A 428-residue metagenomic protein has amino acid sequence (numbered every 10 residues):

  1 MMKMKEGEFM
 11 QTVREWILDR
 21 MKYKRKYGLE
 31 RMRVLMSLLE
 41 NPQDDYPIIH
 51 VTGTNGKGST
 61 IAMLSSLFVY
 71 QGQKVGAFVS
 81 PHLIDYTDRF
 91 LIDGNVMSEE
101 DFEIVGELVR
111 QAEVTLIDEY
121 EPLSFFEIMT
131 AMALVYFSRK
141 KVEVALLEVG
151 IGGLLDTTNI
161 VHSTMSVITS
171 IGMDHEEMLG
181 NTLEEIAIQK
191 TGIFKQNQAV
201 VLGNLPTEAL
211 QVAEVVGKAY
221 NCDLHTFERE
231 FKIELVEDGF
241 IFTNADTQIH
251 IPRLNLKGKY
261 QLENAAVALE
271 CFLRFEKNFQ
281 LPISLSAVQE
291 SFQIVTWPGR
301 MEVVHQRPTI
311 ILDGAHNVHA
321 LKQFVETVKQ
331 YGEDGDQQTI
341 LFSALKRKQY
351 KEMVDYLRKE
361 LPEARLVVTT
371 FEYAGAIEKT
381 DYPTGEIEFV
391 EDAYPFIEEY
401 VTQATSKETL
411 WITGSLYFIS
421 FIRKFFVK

Functional and structural regions predicted by a protein language model:
K3-P47, E177: Positively charged, low-complexity intrinsically disordered leader regions
K5-F9, M36-S37, N41-D44, Y70-V161: ATP-dependent carboxylate-amine ligase catalytic core
I49-V51: Hydrophobic anchor at the beta1->P-loop junction of P-loop NTPases
S59-M63: Hydrophobic positions on the alpha1 helix immediately C-terminal to the Walker A/P-loop
L116-I117, K140-E148, S163-I251, A265 (+1 more regions): Acidic, Mg2+-coordinating active-site environments of NTP-dependent enzymes
V144-L147, D156-V167, I171-H175, E185 (+1 more regions): Nucleotide phosphate-binding/pyrophosphate-handling subdomain across enzymes that bind or process nucleotide phosphates
P206-N221, T309-I310, E352-L410: C-terminal helical cap/extension that packs against the catalytic core of soluble nucleotide-cofactor enzymes
